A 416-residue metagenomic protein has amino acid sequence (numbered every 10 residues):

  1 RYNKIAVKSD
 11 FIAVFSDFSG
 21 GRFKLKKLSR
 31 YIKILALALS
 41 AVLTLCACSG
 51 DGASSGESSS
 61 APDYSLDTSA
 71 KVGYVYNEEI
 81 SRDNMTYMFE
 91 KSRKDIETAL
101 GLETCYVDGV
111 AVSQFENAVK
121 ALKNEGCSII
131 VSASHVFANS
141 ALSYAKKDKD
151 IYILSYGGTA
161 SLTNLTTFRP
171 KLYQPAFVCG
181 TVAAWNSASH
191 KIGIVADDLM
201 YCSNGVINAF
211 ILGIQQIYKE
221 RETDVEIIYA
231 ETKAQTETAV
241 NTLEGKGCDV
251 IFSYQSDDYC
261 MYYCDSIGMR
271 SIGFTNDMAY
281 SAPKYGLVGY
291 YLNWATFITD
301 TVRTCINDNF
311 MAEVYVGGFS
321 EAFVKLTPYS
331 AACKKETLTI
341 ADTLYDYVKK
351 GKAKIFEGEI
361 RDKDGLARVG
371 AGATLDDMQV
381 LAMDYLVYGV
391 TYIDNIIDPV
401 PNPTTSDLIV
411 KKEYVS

Functional and structural regions predicted by a protein language model:
K4-A13, D17-F18: Intrinsically disordered, low-complexity segments enriched in serine/proline and basic residues
G20-G21, G56: Residue-identity detector for glycine
K24-L35: Bacterial N-terminal signal peptides that target proteins for export
L37-A41: Hydrophobic helical h-region of N-terminal Sec-dependent signal peptides in bacterial secretory/periplasmic proteins
L45-A47: C-terminal motif of bacterial Sec signal peptides marking the signal peptidase cleavage site
S49-D51: Bacterial signal peptide processing site
G56-S416: A residue-level marker of the well-folded mature domains of exported/periplasmic proteins
